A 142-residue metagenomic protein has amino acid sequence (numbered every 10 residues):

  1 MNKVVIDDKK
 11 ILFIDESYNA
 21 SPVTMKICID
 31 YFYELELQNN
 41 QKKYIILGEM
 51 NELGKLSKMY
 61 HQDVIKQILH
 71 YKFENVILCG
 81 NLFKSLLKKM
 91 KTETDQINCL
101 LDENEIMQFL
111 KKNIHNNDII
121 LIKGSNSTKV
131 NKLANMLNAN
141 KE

Functional and structural regions predicted by a protein language model:
N2-E142: ATP-dependent carboxylate-amine ligase
